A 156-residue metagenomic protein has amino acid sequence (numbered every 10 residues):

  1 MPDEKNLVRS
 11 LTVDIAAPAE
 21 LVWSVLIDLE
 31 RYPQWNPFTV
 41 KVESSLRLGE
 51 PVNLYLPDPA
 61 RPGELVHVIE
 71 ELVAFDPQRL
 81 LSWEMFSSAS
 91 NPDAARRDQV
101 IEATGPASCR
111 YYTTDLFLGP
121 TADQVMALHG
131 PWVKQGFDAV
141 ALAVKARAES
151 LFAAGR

Functional and structural regions predicted by a protein language model:
M1-D14, E20, L54, A94 (+3 more regions): Hydrophobic-ligand-binding modules of eukaryotic lipid transfer/binding families
M1-R47: Hydrophobic ligand-binding cavity/cleft-lining segments
L11-V13, H67-A74, A95-A103: Hydrophobic/aromatic beta-strand elements that line small-molecule binding cavities or substrate pockets in beta-rich
P18, R47, P77-Q78, T104-S108: Short strand-connecting beta-turns/loops that link adjacent beta-strands
V22-L26, Y32, V52-L54, L72 (+4 more regions): Hydrophobic pocket/interface hotspot
E43-S90, A143-L151, G155-R156: Glycine-rich portal/gate segments that line the openings of hydrophobic small-molecule binding cavities
F86-A139, V144, G155-R156: Beta-strand/loop substructures that line and gate deep hydrophobic ligand-binding cavities in soluble
